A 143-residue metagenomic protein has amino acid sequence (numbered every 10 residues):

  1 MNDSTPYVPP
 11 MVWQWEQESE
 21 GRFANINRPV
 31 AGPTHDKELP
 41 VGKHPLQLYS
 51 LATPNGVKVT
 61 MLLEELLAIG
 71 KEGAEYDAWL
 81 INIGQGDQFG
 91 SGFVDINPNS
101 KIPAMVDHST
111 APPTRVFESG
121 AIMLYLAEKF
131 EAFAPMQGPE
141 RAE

Functional and structural regions predicted by a protein language model:
M1-E143: GST-like domain detector, emphasizing the conserved glutathione-binding G-site in the N-terminal thioredoxin-like
